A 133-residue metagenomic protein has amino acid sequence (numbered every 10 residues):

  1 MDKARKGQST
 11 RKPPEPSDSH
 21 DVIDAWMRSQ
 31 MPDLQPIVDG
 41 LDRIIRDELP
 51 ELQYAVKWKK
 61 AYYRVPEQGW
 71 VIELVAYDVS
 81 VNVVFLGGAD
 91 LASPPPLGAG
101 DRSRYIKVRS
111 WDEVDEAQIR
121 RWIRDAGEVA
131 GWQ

Functional and structural regions predicted by a protein language model:
M1-Q133: Charge-dense, helix-prone N-terminal extensions
